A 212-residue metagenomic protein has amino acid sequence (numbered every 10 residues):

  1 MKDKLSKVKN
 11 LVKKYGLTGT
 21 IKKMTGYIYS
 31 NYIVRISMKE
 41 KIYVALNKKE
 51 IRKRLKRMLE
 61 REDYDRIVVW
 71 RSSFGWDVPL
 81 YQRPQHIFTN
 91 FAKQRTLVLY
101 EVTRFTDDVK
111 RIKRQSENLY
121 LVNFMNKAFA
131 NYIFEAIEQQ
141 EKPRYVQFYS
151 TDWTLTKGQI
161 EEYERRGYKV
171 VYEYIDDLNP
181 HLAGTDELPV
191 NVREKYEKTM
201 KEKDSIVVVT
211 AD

Functional and structural regions predicted by a protein language model:
M1-D65: Membrane-proximal basic amphipathic "stem/tether" segments
V68-V69, Y163-P180: Active-site proximal beta-strand in glycosyltransferases
V69, V122-N123, E135-L155, V171: Short N-terminal targeting/anchoring amphipathic segment
S72-Q85: A short, glycine/small-residue-rich beta-strand->loop->alpha-helix junction that serves as a flexible
I87, Y172, D177-L178, D186-V207: Membrane-proximal helix-turn-helix segments that form the acceptor-binding/catalytic region of lipid-linked
I87-T96: A short, Lys/Arg-enriched amphipathic alpha-helix followed by its capping loop at the start of a domain
V98-L99, K203-A211: A short beta-strand/loop micro-motif in the catalytic core of glycosyltransferases that engages the nucleotide-sugar
L99-F129: N-terminal strand-loop element at the rim of the active site of nucleotide-sugar-dependent glycosyltransferases
